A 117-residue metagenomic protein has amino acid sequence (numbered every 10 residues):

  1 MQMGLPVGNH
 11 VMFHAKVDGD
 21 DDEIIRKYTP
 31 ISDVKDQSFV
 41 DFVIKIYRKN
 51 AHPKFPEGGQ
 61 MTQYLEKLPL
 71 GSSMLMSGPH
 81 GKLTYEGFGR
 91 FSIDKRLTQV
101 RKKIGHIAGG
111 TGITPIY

Functional and structural regions predicted by a protein language model:
M1-S73, S77: Ferredoxin-reductase
E57-Y117: FNR/FR-type flavoprotein reductase catalytic core
